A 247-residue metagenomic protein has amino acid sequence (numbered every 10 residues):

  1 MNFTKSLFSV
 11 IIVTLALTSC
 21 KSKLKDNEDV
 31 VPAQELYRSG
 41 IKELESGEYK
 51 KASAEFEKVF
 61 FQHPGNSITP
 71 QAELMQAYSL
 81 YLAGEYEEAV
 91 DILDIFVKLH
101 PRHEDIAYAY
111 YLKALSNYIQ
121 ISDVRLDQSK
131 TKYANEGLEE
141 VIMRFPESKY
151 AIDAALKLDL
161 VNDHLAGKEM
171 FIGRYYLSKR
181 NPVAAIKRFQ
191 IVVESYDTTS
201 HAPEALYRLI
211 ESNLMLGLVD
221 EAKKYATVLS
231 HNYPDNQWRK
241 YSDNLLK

Functional and structural regions predicted by a protein language model:
F3-T4, A16-K247: Acidic, polar-rich low-complexity tracts and alpha-helical solenoid repeat scaffolds
S9-A16: Bacterial N-terminal signal peptides
